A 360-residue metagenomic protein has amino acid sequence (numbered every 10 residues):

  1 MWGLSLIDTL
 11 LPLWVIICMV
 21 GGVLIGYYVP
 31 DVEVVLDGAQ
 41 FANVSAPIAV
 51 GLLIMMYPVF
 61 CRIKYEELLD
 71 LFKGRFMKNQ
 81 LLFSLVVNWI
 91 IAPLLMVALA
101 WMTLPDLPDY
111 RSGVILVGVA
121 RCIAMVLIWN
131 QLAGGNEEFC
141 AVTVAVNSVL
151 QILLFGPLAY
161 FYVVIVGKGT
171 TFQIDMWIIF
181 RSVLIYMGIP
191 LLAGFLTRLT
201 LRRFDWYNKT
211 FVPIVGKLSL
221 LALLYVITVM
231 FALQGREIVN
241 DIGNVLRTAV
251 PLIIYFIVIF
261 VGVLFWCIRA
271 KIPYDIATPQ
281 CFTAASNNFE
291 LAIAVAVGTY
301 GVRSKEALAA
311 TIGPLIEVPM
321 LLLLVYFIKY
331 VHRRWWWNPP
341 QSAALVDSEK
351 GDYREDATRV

Functional and structural regions predicted by a protein language model:
M1-A285, F289-V360: Alpha-helical transmembrane segments of multi-pass small-molecule/ion transporters
